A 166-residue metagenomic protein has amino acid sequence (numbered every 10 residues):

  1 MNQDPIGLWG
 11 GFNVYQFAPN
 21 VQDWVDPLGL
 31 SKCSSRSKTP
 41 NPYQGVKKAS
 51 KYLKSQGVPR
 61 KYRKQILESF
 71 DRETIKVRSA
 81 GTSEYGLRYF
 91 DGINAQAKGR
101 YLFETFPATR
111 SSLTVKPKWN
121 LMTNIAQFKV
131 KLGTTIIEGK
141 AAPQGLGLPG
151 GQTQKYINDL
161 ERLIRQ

Functional and structural regions predicted by a protein language model:
M1-S35: Short turn/helix-capping motifs enriched in Asx and small/polar residues
C33-Q166: Catalytic toxin/effector domains delivered as secreted proteins or via bacterial secretion systems
